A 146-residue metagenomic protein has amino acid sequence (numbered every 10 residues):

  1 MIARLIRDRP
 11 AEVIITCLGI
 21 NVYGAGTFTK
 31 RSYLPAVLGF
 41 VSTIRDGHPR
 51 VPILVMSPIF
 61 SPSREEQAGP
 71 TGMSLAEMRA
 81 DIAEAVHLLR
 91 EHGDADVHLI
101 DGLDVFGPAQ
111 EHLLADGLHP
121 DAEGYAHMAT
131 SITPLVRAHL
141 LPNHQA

Functional and structural regions predicted by a protein language model:
M1-L38, T43, G47, P58-S63: Oxyanion-hole/transition-state-stabilizing segment in secreted/luminal serine hydrolases and related acyltransferases
G26-F28, E65-A68, Q110-H112: Short, well-ordered secondary-structure micro-motifs
F28-A36, P70-M78, D116, P120: Alpha-helix N-cap and loop-to-helix initiation/capping positions
Y33, V37, I82, Y125: Aromatic/hydrophobic pocket-lining residues that form the small-molecule binding cavity in soluble enzyme cores
H48-I53: A short helix->loop->beta-strand "cap" motif at the edges of active sites that frequently abuts
S61-D101, H127: Substrate-gating cap/lid alpha-helix
L88-H92, I100-E111, I132-T133: N-terminal hydrophobic signal/anchor transmembrane helix of membrane proteins
A115-A146: Histidine-centered active-site loop/cap adjacent to the catalytic His in serine esterases/O-acetyl transfer systems
